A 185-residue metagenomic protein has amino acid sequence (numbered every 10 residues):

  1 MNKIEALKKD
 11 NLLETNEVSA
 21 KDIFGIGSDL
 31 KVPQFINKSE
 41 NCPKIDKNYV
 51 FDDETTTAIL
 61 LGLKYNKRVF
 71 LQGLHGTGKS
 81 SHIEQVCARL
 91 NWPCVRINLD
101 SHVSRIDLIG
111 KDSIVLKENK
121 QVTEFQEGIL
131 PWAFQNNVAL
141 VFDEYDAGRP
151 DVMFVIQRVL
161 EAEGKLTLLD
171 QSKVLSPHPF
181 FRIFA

Functional and structural regions predicted by a protein language model:
M1-A185: AAA+ P-loop NTPase catalytic core and its hallmark functional loops
